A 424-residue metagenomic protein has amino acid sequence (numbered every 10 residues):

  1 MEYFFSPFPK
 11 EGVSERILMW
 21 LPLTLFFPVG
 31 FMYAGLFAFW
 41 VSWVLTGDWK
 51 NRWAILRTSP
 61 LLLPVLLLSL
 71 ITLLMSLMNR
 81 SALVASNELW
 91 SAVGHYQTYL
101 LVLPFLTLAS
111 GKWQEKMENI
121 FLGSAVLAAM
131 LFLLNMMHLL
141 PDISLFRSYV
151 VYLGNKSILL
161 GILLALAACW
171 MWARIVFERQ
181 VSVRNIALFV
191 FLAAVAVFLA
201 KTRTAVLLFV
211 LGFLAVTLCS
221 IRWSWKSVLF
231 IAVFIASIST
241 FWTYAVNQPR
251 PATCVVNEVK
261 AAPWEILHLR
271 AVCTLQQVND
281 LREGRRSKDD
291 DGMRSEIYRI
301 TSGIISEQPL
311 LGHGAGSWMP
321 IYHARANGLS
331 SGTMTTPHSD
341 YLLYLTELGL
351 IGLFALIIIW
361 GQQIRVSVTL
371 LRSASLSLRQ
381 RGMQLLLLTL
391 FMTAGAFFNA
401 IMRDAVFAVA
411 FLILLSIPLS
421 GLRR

Functional and structural regions predicted by a protein language model:
M1-N87, L108, K112-N119, R174-R184 (+4 more regions): Transmembrane signal-anchor hairpin modules in multi-pass inner-membrane enzymes, especially those that act on
L21-F27, L70-A85, N135-M137, L192-A200 (+2 more regions): Transmembrane-helix signature of polytopic, lipid-linked glycan biosynthesis machinery
F27-M32, S91-H95, V151-A167, T204 (+2 more regions): Membrane-interface micro-motifs in multi-pass membrane enzymes
A38-V44, F213, I359, L385-R424: Transmembrane alpha-helices of multi-pass inner-membrane enzymes
L100, P104, Q114-L145, G154-Y244 (+4 more regions): Alpha-helical transmembrane segments of multi-pass inner-membrane proteins
L199, S220-R285, S302-E307, A315: A membrane-periplasm/extracellular boundary helix in multi-pass inner-membrane enzymes that assemble envelope glycans
S227, A326, L348-L390: Hydrophobic transmembrane alpha-helices and their immediate junctions
G284-L348: Long extracytoplasmic/lumenal interhelical loops at the membrane interface of multi-pass membrane proteins
